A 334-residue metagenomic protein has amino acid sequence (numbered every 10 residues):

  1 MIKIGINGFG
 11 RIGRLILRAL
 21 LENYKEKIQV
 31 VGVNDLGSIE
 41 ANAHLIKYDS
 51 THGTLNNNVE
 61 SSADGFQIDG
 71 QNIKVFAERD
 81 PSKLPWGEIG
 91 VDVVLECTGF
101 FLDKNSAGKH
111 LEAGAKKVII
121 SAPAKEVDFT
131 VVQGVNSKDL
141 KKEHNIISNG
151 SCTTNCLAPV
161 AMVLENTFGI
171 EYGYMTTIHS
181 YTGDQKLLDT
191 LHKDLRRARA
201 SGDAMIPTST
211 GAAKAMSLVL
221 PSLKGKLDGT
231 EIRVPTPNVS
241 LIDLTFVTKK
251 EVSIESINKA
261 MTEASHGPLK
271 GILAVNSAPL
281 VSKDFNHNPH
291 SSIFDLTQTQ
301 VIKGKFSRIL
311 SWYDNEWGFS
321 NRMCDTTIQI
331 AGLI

Functional and structural regions predicted by a protein language model:
M1-A198, D325, L333-I334: N-terminal Rossmann-like NAD(P) cofactor-binding subdomain of oxidoreductases, focused on the glycine-rich
K3-G5, I147-S148, I242-T248, R308-Y313: Short glycine-rich or small-residue beta-strand-to-loop segments that form or flank ligand, phosphate, metal/Fe-S
A19, N258-A260, R322-T326: Composition- and surface-driven signal marking solvent-exposed, interaction-prone regions in large proteins
E22-P85, G169-Y172, T177-S307: C-terminal substrate-binding/catalytic lobe of Rossmann-fold NAD(P)-dependent oxidoreductases
G99, C152, T208, K249 (+1 more regions): Structured loop/turn residues at secondary-structure junctions
N155, E251-V252, W317-G318: A generic structural signal for alpha-helix starts
P289-I334: NAD(P)-dependent Rossmann-like dehydrogenase/reductase catalytic/cofactor-binding core
